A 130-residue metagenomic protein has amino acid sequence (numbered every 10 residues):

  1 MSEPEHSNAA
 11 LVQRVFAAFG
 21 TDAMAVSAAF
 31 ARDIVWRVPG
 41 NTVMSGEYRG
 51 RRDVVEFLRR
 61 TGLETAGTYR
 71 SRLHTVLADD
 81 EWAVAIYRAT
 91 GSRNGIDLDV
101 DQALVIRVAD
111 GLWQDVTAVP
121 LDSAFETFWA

Functional and structural regions predicted by a protein language model:
M1-R32, T127-A130: Short, low-complexity N-terminal intrinsically disordered segments enriched in polar/charged residues
S27, R32-D79: A solvent-exposed, acidic/Ser-Thr-rich amphipathic alpha-helical stretch
R37, I86, V116-T117: Beta-strand residues in well-ordered beta-sheet regions across diverse protein folds
Y69-S71, L98-L104: Short, surface-exposed coil-to-beta transition loops
D79-A89: A short hydrophobic beta-strand element
A89-G91, V108: Hydrophobic beta-strand positions in extracellular immunoglobulin-like domains
G91-D99: Short, cysteine-centered beta-strand-loop-beta hairpins and adjacent loop/turn segments enriched in charged/polar
L104-T127: Short beta-strand edge/turn micro-motifs at domain boundaries
